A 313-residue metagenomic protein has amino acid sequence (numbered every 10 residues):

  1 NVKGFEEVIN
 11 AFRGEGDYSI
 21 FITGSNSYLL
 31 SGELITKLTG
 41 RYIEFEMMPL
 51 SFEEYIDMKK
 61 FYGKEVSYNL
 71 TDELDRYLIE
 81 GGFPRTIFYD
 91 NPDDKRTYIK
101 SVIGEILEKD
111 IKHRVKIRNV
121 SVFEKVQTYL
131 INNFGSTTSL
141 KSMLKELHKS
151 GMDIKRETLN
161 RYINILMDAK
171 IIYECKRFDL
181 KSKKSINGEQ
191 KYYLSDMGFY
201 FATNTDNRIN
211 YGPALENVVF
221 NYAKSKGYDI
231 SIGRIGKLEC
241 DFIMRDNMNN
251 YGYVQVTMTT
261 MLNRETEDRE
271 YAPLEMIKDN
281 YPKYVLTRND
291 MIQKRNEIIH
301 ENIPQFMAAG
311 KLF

Functional and structural regions predicted by a protein language model:
N1-I9, G32-E33: Conserved ATPase-coupling elements of RecA-like P-loop NTPase cores
A11, Y28-I43, K59-K60: Short regulatory helix/loop adjacent to the ATP-binding pocket of P-loop NTPases
F12-Y18: Substrate-engagement module of ASCE P-loop NTPases
S19-S25, E46: Structural recognition of the conserved hydrophobic beta-strand(s) that form the central parallel beta-sheet of P-loop
T36-R41, G63-K64, M248-N250, H300-N302: Short, hinge-like loop/turn segments at secondary-structure boundaries
I43-F52: Conserved AAA+ ATPase "SRH/arginine-finger" region at the nucleotide-binding site
E53-N221, D229: Interdomain hinge/linker elements that couple catalytic modules in large macromolecular machines
T158, N164-F313: A cross-kingdom feature that marks ATP-driven nucleic-acid transaction machinery
